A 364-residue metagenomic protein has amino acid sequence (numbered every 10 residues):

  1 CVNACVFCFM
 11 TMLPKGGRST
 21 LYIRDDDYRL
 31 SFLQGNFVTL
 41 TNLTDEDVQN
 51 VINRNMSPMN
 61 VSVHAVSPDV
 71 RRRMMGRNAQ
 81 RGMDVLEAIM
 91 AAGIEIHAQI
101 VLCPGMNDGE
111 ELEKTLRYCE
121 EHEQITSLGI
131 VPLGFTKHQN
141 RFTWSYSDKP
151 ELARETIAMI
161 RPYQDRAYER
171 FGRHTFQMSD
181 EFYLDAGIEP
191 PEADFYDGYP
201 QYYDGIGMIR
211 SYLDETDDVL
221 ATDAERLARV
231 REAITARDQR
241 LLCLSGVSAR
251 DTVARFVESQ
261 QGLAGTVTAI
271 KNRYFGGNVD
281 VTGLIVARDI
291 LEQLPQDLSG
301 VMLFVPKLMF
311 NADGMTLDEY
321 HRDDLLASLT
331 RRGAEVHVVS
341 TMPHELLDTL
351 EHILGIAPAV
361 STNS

Functional and structural regions predicted by a protein language model:
C1-E123, G134-Y163: Conserved Radical SAM active-site core
S57, T126, V301: Short acidic/polar active-site loop segments enriched in Thr and Asp
E120, G129, G134-S364: Auxiliary Fe-S-binding modules of radical SAM enzymes
